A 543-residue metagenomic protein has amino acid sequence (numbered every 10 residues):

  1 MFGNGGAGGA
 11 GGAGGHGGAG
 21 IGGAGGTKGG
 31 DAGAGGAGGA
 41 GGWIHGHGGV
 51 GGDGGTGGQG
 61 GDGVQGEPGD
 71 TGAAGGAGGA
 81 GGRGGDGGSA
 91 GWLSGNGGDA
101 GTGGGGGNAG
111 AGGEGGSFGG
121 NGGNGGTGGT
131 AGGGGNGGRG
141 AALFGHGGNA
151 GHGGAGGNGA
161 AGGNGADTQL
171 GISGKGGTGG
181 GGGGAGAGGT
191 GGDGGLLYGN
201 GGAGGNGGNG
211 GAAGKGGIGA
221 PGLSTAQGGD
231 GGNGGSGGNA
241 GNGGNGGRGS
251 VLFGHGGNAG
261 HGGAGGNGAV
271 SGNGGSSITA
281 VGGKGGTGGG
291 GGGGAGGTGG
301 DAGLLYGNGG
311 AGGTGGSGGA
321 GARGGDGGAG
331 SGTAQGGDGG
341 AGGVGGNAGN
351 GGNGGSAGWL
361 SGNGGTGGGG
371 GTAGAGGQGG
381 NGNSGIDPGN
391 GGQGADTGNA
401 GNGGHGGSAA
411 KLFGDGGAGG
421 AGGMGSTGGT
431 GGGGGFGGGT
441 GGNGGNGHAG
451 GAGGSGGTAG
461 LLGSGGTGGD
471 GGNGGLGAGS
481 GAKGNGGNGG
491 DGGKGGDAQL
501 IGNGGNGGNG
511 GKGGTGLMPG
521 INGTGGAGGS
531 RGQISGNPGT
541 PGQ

Functional and structural regions predicted by a protein language model:
M1-Q543: Long, compositionally biased tandem-repeat segments
